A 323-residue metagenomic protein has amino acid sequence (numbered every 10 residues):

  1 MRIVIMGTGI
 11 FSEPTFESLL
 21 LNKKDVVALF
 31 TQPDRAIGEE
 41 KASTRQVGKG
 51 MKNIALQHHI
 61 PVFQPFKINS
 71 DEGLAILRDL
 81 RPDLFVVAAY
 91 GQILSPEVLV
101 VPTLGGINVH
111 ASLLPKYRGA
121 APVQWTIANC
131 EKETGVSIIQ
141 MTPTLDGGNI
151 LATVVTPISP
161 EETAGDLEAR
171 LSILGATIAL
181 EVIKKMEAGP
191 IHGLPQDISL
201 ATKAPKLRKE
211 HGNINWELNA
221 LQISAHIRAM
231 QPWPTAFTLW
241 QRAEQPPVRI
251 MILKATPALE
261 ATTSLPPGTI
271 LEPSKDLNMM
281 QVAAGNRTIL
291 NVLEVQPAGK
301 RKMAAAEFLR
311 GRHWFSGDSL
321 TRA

Functional and structural regions predicted by a protein language model:
M1-P232, P246, P297, A306-L309 (+1 more regions): One-carbon transfer enzymes
E217-A323: An anion-binding loop in the catalytic cleft
